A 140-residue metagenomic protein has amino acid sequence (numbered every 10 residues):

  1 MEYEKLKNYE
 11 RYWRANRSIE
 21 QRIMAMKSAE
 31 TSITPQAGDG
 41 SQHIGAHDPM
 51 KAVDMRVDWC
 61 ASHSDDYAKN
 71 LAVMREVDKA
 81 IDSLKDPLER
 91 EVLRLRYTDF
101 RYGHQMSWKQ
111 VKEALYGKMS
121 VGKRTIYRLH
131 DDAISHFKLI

Functional and structural regions predicted by a protein language model:
M1-S83, Q110, M119, L139-I140: N-terminal interaction/assembly modules
A68, R75, D86-R90, D131 (+1 more regions): Generic detection of well-ordered alpha-helical segments
A80, L95, D99, H136 (+1 more regions): Mid-sequence acidic-hydrophobic segments that form the walls of catalytic/ligand-binding cavities or oligomerization
L84-M106: Short amphipathic alpha helix immediately N-terminal
L88, M106, V121-D132: Residues forming well-ordered secondary-structure scaffolds
R96-Y97, L115, H130: A general structural motif at alpha-helix termini
F100-G122: Helix-turn-helix DNA-binding module
V111, I126-I140: DNA major-groove recognition helices of helix-turn-helix
